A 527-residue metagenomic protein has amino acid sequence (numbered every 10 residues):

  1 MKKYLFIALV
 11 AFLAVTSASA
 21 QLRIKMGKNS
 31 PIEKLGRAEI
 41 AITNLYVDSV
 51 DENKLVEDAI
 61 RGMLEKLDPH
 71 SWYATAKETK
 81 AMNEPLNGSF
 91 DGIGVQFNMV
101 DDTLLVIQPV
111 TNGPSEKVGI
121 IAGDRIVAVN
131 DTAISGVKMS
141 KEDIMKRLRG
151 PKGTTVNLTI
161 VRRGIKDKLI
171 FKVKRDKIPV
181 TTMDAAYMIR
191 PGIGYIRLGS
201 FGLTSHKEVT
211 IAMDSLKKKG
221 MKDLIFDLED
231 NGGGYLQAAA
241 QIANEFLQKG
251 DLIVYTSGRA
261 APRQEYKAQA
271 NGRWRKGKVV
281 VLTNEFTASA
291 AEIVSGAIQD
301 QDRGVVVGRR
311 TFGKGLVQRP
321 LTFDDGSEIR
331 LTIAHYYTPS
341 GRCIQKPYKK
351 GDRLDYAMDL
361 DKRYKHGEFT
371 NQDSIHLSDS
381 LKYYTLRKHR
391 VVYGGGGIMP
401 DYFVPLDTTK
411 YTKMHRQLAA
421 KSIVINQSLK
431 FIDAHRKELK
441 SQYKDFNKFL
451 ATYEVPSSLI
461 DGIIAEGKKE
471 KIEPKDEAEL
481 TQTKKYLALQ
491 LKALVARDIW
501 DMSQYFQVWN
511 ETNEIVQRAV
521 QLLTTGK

Functional and structural regions predicted by a protein language model:
M1-K28: Bacterial Sec-dependent N-terminal signal peptides
A20-P31, L35-E52, T75, L105-Q108 (+4 more regions): Cleft-lining beta-strand/loop regions that shape enzyme active-site pockets
Y46-I107, G153-A185, W509-V520, K527: Extended, small/polar residue-biased N-terminal targeting/export presequences and adjacent propeptide/linker tracts
G123-R125: Structural motif
V127-A128, V254, V305, R330 (+2 more regions): Hydrophobic beta-strand signal
V129-N130, V161, P347, G395: Residue-level recognition of conserved beta-strand edge/terminus positions
V305-Y337, K350-Y364, T370-L377: Flexible, acidic/glycine-enriched loop-and-adjacent beta/alpha segments that face the extracytoplasmic/periplasmic side
C343-I344, Y348-K527: Conserved functional hotspot residues or short segments at active or partner-binding sites across diverse domains
